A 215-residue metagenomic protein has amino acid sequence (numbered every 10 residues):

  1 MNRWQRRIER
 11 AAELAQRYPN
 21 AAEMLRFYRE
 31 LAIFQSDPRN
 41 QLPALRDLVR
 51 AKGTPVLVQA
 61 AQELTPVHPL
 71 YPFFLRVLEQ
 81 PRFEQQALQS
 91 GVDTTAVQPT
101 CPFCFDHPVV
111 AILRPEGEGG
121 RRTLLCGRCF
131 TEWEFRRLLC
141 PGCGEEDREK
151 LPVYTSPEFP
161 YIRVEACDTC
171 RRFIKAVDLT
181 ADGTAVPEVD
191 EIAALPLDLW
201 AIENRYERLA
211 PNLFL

Functional and structural regions predicted by a protein language model:
M1-G91: N-terminal alpha-helical interaction blocks
M1-R26, E30, F173, V177 (+1 more regions): Charged, low-complexity interaction segments
A21, E30-L31, D37, R76 (+4 more regions): Generic signature of intrinsically disordered, low-complexity segments enriched in small/polar residues
Q85-R205: Cys/His-clustered metal-coordination modules, chiefly Zn-binding fingers
